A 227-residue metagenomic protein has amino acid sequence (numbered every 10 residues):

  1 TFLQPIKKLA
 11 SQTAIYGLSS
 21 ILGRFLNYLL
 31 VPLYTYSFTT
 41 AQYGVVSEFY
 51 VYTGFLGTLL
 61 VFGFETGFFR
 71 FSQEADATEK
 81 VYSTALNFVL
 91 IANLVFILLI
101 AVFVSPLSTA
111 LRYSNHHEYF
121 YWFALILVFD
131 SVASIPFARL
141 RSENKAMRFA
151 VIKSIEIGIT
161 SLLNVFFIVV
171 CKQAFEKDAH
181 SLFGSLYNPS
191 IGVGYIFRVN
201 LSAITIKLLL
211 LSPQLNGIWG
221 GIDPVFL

Functional and structural regions predicted by a protein language model:
T1-Y28, K80-S83, I191, N216 (+1 more regions): N-terminal membrane topogenesis motif
F2-K7, F38-Q42, L56-L90, S108 (+1 more regions): Transmembrane-helix boundary and interhelical linker motifs in polytopic inner-membrane proteins
P5-E65, N93-V104, I126, S161: Signature of the first transmembrane helix
A10-L22, E79-S83, F120-F129, L140-I168 (+1 more regions): Alpha-helical transmembrane segments of multi-pass membrane transporters/permeases
Y28-Q42, S108-A110, H180, W219 (+1 more regions): Helix-terminus/linker motif at the lipid-water interface of multi-pass membrane proteins
F55, L59, L94, L98 (+5 more regions): Alpha-helical transmembrane segments of multi-pass membrane proteins
V95-S114, C171-G184: Short membrane-interface helical motifs at transmembrane helix boundaries in multi-pass membrane transporters
Y121, V151-G221, V225-F226: Hydrophobic alpha-helical transmembrane segments
